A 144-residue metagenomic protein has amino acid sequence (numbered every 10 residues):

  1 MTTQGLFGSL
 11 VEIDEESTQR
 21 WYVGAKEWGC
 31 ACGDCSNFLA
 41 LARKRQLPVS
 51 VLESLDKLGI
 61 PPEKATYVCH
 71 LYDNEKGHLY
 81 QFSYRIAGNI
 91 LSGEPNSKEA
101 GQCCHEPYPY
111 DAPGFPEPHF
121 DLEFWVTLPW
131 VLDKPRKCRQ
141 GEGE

Functional and structural regions predicted by a protein language model:
M1-E53: N-terminal cysteine/histidine-rich coordination modules
G33, A87, E123-W125: Residues in well-ordered beta-strands of folded domains
N37-A40, I60, L91: Residue-level marker of positions within ordered structural domains that often coincide with functionally constrained
R45-V68: Short microdomains enriched in Cys/His and/or Lys/Arg
P48-E53, D73, H78, C104 (+1 more regions): Generic alpha-helical propensity signal that fires on short helical segments and nearby coil/disordered stretches
P62-F120: Amphipathic protein-protein interaction modules
Y110-E144: Glycine-rich, aromatic-bearing surface loops/beta-hairpins
